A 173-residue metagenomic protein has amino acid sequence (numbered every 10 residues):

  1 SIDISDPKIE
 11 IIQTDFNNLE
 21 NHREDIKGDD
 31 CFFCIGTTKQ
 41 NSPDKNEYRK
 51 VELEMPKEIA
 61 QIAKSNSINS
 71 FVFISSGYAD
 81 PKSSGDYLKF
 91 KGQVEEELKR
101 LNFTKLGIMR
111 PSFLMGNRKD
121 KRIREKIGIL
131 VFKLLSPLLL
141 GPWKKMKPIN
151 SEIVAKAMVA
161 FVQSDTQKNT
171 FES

Functional and structural regions predicted by a protein language model:
S1-D3: Short, polar loop motifs at secondary-structure junctions
K8-S65, D80, V162: NAD(P)H-binding glycine-rich loop region in Rossmannoid oxidoreductase-like domains and their noncatalytic homologs
I12, F32, V72, G107-M109: Hydrophobic/aromatic beta-strand patches that form the interior of the parallel beta-sheet core in alpha/beta enzyme
T37-Q40, V72-S76, L135-L138: A short alpha-helix capping/helix-coil boundary motif
T38, G77-Y78, S112-M115: Active-site segment of SDR-like NAD(P)-dependent oxidoreductases
K45, K50, E54-G92, R100 (+1 more regions): Conserved Rossmann-fold NAD(P)-dependent oxidoreductase catalytic core, especially the SDR/UDP-sugar
K82-N169: Oxidoreductase cofactor-interface core, primarily capturing Rossmann-like NAD(P)-dependent enzymes
F171-S173: A short, charged, Gly/Pro-tolerant segment at domain boundaries
